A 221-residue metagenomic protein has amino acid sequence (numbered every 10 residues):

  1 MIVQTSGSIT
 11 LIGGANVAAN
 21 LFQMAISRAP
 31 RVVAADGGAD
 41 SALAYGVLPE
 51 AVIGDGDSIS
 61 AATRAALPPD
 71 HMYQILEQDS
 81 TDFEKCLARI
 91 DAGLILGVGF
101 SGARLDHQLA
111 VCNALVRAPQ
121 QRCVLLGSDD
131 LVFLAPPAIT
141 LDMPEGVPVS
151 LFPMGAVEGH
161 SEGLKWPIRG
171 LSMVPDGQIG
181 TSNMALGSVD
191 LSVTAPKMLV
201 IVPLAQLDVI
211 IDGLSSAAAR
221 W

Functional and structural regions predicted by a protein language model:
M1-N16: N-terminal nucleotide-binding beta1-loop-alpha1 segment
I2-V3, A25-R28, G37-S128: Acidic/Gly/His-enriched mid-domain segments of enzyme catalytic cores or analogous surface patches that mediate
S8-T10, P30-V32, E50-A51, D70-H71 (+6 more regions): Structural motif
I12-N16, V98-G102, S128, V202-L204: Structural motif
V17, V33, G37, Q78-T81 (+3 more regions): Conserved active-site and cofactor/substrate-binding residues in soluble primary-metabolism enzymes
A18-L21, S41: Short N-terminal binding/cap micro-motifs at the start of the first secondary-structure element
L125-A138: Short, flexible loop segments at boundaries between secondary-structure elements
A135-W221: Long, charged alpha-helical interface segments
